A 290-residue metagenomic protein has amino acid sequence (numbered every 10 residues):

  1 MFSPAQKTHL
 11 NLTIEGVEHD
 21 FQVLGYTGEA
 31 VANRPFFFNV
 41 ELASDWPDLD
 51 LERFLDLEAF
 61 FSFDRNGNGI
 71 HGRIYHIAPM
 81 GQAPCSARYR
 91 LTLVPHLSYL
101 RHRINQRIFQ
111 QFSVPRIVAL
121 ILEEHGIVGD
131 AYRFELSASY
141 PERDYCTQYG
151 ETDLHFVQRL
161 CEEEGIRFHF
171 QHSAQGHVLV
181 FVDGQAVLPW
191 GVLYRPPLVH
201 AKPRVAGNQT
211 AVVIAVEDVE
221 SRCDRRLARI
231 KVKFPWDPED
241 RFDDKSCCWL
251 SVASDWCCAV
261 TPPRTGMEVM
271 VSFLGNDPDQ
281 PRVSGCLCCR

Functional and structural regions predicted by a protein language model:
M1-R290: Amphipathic alpha-helical and helix-coil boundary elements used as assembly and membrane-proximal scaffolds
